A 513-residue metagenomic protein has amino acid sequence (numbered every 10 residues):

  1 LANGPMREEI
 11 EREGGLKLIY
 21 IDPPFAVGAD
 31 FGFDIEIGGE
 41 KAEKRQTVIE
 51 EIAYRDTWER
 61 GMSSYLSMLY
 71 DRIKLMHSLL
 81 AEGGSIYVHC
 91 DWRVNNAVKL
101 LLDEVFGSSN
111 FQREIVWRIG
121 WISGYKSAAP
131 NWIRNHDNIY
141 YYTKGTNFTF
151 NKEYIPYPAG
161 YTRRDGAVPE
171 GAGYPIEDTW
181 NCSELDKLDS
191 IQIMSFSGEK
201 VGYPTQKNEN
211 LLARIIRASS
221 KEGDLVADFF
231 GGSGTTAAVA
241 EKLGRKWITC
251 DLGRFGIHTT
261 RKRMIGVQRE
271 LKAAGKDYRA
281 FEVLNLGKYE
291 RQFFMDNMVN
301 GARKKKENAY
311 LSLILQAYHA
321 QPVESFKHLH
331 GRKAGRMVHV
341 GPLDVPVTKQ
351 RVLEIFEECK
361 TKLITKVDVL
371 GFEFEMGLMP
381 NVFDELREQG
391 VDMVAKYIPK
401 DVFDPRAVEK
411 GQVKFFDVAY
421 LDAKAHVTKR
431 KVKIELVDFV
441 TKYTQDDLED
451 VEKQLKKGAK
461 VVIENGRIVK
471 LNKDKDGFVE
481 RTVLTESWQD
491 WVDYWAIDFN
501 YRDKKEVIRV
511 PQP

Functional and structural regions predicted by a protein language model:
N3-E13, K17, H77, W92 (+6 more regions): Accessory, often C-terminal, charged low-complexity segments
L16-A26, Y65, L69-I73, I86 (+3 more regions): Extended, hydrophobic alpha-helical segments in both membrane/secreted and soluble proteins
P24-M68, G83: Mobile active-site "lid"/loop adjacent to the S-adenosyl-L-methionine
A42-E51, N181-Q192, F230-A240: Active-site-adjacent bridging/hinge elements
I52-S67, S197-Y203, H339-D344: Glycine-rich phosphate-binding "P-loop"
Y70-E82, T361: A short glycine-rich, Lys/Arg-flanked "PGG" loop and its adjoining helix->strand segment in the class I
G84-I86, K366: Short active-site oxyanion
